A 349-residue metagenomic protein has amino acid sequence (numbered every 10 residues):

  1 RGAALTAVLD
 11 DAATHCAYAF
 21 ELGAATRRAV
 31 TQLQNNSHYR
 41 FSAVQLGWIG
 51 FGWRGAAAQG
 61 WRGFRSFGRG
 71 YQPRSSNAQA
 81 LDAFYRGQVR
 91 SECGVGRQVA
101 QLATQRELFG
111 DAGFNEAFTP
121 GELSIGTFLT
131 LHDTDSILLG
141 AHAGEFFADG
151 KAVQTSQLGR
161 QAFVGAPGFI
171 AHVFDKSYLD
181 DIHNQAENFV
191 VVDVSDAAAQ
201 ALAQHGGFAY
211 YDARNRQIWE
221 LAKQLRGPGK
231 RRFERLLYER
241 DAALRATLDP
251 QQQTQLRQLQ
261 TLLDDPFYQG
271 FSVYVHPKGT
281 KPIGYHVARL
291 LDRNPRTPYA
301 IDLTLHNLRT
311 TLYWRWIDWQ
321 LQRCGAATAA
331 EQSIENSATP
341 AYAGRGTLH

Functional and structural regions predicted by a protein language model:
R1-P167, F174-Q185, V191-H349: Cysteine-nucleophile amide-bond enzymes
